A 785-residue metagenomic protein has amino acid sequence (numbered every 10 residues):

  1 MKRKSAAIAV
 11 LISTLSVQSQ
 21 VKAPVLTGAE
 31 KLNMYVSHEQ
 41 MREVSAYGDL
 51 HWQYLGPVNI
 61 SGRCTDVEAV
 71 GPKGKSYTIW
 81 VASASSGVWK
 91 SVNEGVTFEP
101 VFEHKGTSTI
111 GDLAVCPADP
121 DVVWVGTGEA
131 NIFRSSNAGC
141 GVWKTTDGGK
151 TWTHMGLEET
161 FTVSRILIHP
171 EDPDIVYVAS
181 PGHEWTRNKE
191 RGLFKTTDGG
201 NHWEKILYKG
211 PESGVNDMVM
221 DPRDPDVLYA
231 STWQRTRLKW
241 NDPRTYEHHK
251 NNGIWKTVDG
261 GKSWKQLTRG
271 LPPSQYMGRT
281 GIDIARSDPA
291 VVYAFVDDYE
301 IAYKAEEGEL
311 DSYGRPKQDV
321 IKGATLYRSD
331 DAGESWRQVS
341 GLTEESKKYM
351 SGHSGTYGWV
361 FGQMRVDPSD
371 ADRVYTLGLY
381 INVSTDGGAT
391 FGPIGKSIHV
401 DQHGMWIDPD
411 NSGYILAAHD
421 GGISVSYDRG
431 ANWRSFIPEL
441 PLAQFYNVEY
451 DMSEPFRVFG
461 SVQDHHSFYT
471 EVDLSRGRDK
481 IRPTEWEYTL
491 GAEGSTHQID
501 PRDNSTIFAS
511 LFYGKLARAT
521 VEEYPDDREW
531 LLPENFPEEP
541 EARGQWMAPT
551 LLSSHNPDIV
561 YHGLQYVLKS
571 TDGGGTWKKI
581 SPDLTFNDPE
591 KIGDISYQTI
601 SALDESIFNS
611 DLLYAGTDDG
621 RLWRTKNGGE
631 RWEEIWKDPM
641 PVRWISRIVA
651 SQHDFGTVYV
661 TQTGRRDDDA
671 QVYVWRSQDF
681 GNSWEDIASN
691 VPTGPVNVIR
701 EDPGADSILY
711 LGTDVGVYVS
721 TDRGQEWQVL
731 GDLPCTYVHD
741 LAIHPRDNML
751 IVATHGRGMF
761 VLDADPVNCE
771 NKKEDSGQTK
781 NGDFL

Functional and structural regions predicted by a protein language model:
M1-K22: Bacterial Sec-dependent N-terminal signal peptides
S16-Q18, H38, S776: Intrinsically disordered, low-complexity regions enriched for glutamine and histidine
V21-K772: Beta-propeller blade termini and top-face loops
N768-F784: Residue-level detector of functionally pivotal "anchor" positions at catalytic/ligand-binding pockets or at interdomain
